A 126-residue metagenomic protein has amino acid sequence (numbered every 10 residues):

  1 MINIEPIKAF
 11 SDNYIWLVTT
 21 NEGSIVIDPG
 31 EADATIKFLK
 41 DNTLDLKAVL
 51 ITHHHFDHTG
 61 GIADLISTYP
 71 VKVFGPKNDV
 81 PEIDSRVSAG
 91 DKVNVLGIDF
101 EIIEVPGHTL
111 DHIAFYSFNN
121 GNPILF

Functional and structural regions predicted by a protein language model:
M1-N42, A114-F126: Conserved beta-strand hairpin/beta-sheet module of binuclear metal-dependent hydrolase folds, prominently
K8, T19, S88, N94 (+1 more regions): Residue-level detector of conserved, well-ordered beta-strand and adjacent loop positions that form binding/recognition
A9-S11, N78-V80, D84-R86, G107-L110: Short solvent-exposed loop/turn micro-motifs enriched in small/polar/acidic residues
S24, P29-E101, G121-P123: Active-site HxH/HxHxD metal-binding segment of metal-dependent hydrolases
V95, E104, L110-F118: Ligand/cofactor pocket segment of small-molecule handling proteins
